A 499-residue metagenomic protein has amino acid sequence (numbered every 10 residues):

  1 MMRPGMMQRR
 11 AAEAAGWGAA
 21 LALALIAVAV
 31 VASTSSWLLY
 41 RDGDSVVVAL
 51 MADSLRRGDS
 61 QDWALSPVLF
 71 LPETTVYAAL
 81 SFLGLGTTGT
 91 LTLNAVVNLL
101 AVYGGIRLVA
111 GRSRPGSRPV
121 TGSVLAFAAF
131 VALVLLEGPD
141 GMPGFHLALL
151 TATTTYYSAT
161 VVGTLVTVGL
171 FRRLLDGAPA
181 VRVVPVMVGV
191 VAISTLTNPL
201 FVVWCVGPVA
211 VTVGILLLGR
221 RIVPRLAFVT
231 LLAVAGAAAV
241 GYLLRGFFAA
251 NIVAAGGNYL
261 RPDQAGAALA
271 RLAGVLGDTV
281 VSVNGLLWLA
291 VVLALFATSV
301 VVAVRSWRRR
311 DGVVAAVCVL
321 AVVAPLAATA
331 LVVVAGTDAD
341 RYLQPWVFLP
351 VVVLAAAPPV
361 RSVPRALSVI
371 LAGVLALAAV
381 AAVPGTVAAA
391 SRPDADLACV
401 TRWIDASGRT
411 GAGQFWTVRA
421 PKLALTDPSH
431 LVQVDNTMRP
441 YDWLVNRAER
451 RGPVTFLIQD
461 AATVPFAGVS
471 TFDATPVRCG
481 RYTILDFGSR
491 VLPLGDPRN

Functional and structural regions predicted by a protein language model:
G16, A20, A235, R308-G312 (+3 more regions): Signature aromatic-anchored transmembrane alpha helix within multi-pass, membrane-resident enzymes that catalyze glycan
L21-A24, L93-V124, V166: Transmembrane-helix motifs of polytopic, lipid-linked glycan transferases
V47-D53, W63-G86, Q264-L276: Short hydrophobic/aromatic helix or loop-helix immediately within or flanking a transmembrane segment in polytopic
G116-R172, D338-P350, F415-W416: Membrane-interface micro-motifs in multi-pass membrane enzymes
T155-T160, V203-W204, N284-V291, A315-A321 (+1 more regions): Hydrophobic/aromatic-rich transmembrane helices and adjacent perimembrane loops
A178-V181, L217-V229, L295-V323, V334: Membrane-interface helix-loop-helix junctions at transmembrane boundaries of multi-pass membrane enzymes, predominantly
R182-P199, V203, G207: Membrane-interface alpha helices of multi-pass inner-membrane proteins
S391, D405-W443, F456: Short periplasmic/luminal acceptor-recognition loop of GT-C membrane glycosyltransferases, typified by
